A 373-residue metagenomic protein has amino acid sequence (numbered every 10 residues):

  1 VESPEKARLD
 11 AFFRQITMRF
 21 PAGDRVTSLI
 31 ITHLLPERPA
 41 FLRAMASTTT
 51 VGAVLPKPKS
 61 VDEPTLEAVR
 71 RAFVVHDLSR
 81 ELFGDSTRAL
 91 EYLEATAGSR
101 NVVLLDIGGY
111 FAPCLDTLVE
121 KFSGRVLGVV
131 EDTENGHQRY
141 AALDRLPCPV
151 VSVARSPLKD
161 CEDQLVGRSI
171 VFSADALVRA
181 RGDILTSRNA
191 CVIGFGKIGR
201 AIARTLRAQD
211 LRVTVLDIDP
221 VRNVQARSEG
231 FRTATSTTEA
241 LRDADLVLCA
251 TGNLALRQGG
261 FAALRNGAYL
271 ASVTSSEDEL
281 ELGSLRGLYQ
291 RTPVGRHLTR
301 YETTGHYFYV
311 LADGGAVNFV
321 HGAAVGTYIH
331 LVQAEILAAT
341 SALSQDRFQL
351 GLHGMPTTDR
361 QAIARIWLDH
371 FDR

Functional and structural regions predicted by a protein language model:
V1-T17, S60-V61, E67-S187: Glycine/serine-rich phosphate-binding loop and adjoining beta1-alpha1 elements at the start of nucleotide-handling
E2-L9, P149-G182, E281-R373: Adenosine-phosphate binding glycine-rich loop
T17-P21, R43, F111-D116, K121-F122 (+2 more regions): Rossmann-fold NAD(P) dinucleotide-binding segment
G23-L78, Y92-L93, N101: N-terminal functional module of multi-domain proteins
D24-R38, G182-R207, T214: Glycine-rich adenosine-cofactor-binding loop
G52-T65, D160, R179, A208-E229: NAD(P)-binding Rossmann-fold cofactor-contacting core
V103-I107, K121-N135, N253, A262-E302 (+2 more regions): ADP-ribose/adenylate-binding Rossmann-like module
S228-A244: Short acidic low-complexity segments
